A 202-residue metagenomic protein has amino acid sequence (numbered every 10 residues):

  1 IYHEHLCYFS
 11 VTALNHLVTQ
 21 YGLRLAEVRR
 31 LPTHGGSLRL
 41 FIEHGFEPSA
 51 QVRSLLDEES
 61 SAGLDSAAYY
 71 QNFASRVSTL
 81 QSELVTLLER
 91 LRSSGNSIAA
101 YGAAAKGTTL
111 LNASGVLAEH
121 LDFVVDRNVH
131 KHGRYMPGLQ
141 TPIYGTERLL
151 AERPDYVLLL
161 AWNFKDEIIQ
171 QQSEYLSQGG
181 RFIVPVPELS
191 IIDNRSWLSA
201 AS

Functional and structural regions predicted by a protein language model:
I1-C7, V11-A13, V18: Short, glycine-/aromatic-enriched active-site segment of Class I SAM-dependent methyltransferases
L23-H34: Conserved S-adenosyl-L-methionine
H34-R76: Flexible, glycine-/basic-rich loop-and-beta segments that form/coincide with the SAM-dependent methyltransferase
R76-S94: A short, well-structured juxtamembrane/interface segment
L91-N112: Glycine-rich adenosine-cofactor-binding loop
E119-H120, R127-V129, R134, L139 (+1 more regions): Surface-exposed, charge/polar-rich loops and edge strands
D122-R127, I183-P185: Short internal beta-strands
L139-W197: Phosphate-bearing ligand-interacting subdomains that bind or position ATP/ADP/UDP/GDP/NAD(P) or nucleotide-linked
